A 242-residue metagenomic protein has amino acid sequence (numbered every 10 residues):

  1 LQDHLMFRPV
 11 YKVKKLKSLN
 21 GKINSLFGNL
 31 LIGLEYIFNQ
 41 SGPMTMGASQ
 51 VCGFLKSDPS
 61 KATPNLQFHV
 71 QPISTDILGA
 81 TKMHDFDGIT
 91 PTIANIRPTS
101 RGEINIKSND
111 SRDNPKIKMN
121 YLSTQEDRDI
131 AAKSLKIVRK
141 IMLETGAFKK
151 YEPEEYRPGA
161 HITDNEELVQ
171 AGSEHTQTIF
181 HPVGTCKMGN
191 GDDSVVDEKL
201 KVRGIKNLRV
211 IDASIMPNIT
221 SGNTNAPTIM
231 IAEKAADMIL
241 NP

Functional and structural regions predicted by a protein language model:
Q2-M6, V10: Catalytic cores of eukaryotic secretory-pathway lumenal/extracellular enzymes that build and remodel glycoconjugates
P9-S18, F27-P227, A235-P242: FAD-dependent oxidoreductase catalytic-site/capping-region signature
